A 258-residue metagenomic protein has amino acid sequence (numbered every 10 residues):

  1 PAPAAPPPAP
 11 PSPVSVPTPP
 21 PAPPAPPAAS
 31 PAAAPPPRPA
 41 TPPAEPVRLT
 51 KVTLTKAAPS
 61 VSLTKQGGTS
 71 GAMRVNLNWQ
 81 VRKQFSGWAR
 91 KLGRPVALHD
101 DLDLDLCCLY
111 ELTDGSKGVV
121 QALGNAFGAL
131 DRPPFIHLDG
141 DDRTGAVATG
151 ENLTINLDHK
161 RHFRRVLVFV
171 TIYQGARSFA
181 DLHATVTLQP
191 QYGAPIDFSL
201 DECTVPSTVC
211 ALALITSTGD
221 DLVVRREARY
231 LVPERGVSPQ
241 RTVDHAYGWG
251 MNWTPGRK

Functional and structural regions predicted by a protein language model:
P1-A4, S12-P21, P26-R165, F169-K258: Intrinsic-disorder/low-complexity signal
